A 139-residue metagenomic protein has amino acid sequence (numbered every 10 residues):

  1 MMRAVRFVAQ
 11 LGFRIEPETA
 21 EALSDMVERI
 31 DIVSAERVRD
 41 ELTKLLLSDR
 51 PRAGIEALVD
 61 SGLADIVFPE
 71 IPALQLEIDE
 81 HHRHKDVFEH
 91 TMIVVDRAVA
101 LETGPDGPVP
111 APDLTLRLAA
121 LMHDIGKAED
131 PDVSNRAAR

Functional and structural regions predicted by a protein language model:
M1-D113, R117-L118, I125-A137: Glycine- and charge-enriched loop/helix tracts that form the active or gating conduit in phosphate/cation-handling
